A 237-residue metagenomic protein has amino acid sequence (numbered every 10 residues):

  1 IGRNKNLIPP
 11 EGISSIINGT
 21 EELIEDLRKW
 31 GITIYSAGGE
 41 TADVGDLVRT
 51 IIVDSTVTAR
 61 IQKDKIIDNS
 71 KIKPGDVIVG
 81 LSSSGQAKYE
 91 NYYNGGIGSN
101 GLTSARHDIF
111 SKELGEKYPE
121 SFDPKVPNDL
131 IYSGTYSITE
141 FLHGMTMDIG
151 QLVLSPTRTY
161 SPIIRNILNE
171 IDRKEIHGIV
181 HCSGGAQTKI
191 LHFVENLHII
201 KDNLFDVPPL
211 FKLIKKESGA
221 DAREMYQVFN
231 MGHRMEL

Functional and structural regions predicted by a protein language model:
I1-E236: Helix-biased detector of long, well-ordered alpha-helical tracts
